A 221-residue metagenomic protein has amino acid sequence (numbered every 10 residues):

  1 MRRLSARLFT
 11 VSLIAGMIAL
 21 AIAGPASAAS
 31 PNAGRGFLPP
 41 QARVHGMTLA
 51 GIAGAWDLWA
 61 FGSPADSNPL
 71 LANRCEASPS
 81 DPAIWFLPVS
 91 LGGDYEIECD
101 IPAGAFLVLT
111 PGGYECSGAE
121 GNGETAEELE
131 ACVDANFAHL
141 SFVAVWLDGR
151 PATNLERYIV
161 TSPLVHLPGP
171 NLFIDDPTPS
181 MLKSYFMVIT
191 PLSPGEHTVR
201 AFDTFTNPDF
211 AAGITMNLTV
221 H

Functional and structural regions predicted by a protein language model:
M1-S12: Bacterial N-terminal signal peptides that target proteins for export
V11-A21: Bacterial N-terminal signal peptides
G24-S27: Sec/Tat signal peptide C-region and signal peptidase I cleavage site
A29-D81, F210, T215, T219-H221: N-terminal segment immediately downstream of the Sec signal-peptide cleavage site in secreted/extracellular proteins
I84-P168: Extracellular-facing segments of soluble proteins and assemblies that are Gly/Ser/Thr-biased and enriched in aromatics
A105, S193-E196, R200: A glycine-anchored, Pro-Gly-centered beta-turn/N-cap motif
V165-F186: Aromatic sugar-binding surface patches on proteins that engage polysaccharides or sugar-phosphate polymers
R200-T206: Beta-strand-rich extracellular modules
